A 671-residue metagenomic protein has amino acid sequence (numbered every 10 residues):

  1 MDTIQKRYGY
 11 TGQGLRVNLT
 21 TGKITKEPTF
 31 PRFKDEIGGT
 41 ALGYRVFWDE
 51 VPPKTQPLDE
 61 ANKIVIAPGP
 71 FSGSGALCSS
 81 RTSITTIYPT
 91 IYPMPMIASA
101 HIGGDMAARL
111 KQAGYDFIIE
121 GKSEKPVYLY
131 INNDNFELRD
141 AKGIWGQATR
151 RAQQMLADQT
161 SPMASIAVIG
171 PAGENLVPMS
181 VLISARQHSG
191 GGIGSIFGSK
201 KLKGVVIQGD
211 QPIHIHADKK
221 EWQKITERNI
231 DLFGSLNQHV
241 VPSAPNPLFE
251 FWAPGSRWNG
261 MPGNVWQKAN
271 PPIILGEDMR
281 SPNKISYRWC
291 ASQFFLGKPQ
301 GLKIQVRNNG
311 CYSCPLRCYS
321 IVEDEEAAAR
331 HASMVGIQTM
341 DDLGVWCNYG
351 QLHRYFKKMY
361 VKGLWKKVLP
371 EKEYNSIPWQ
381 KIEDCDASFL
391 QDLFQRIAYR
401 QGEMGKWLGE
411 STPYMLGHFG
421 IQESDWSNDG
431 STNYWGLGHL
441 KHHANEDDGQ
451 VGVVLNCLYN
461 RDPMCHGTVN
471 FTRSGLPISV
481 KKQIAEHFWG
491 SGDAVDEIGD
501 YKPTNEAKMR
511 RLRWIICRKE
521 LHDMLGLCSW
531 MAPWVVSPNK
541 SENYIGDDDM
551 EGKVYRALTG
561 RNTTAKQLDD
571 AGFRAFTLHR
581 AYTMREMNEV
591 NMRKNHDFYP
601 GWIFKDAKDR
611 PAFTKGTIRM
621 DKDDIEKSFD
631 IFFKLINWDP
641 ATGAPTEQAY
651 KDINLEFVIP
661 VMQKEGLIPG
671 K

Functional and structural regions predicted by a protein language model:
M1-R7, I119-E120, K622: Short linear motifs in intrinsically disordered
D2-D35, T40, D49-E50: N-terminal basic/disordered segments at the start of proteins
K6, P95-I102, M106-Q112, D342 (+1 more regions): Metabolite-binding pocket within alpha/beta catalytic cores that recognizes anionic/polar moieties
L15-N18, E36, D59, S79-S83 (+3 more regions): Extended C-terminal regions of large enzymes
R16-K23, G121-S123, Y130-N135, K200-K201: Short acidic-glycine loop/turn motifs at beta-strand connectors
T21-P28, C78-S79, M96-I97, D134-D140 (+2 more regions): Short, well-ordered strand-loop elements centered on a beta-strand within folded domains, enriched for acidic residues
K34-K122, P126-G192, F295, N309 (+2 more regions): Conserved mixed alpha/beta core segments that line enzyme active sites in large multi-domain catalysts
